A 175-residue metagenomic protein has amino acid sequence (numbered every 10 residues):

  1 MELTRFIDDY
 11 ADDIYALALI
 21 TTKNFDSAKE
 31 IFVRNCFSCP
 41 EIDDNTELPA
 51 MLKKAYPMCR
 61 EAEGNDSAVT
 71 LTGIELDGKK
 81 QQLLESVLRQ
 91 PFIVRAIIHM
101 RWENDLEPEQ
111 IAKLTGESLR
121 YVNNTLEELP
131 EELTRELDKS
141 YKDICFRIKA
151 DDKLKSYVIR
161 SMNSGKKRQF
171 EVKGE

Functional and structural regions predicted by a protein language model:
M1-A16, I20, P40-T46: A short, charge-rich alpha-helical start-of-domain segment used by transcription regulators
I7-D8, F25-I42: Conserved RNAP core-binding helix
D44-L48, L52-L76: Arg/Lys-rich amphipathic alpha helix in sigma70-family domain 2
K80-Q90: Short amphipathic alpha-helical boundary/capping segments
S86, R135, K139-G174: Intrinsically disordered, low-complexity basic tails/linkers immediately adjacent to helix-turn-helix/homeobox/MYB/SANT
R89-A112: Short amphipathic alpha helix immediately N-terminal
K113-I148: DNA-recognition helix of helix-turn-helix
